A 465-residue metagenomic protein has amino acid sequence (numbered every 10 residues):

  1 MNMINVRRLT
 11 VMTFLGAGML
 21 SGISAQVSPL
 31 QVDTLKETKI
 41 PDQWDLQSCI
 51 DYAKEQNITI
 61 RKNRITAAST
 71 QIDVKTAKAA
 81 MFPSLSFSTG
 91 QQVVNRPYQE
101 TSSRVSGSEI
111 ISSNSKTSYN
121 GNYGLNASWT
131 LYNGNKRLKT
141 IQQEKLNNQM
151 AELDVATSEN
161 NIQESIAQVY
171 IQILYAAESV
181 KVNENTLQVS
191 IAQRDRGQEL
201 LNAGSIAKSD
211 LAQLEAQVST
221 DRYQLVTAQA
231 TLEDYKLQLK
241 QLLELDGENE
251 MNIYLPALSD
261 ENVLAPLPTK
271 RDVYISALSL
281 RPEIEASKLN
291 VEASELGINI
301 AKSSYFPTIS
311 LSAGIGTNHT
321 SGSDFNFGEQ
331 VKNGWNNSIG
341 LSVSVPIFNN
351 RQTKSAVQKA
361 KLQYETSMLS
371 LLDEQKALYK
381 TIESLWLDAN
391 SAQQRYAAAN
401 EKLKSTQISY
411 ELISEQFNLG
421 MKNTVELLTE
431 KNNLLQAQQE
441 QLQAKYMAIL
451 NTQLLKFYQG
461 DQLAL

Functional and structural regions predicted by a protein language model:
N2-M3, W44, S48, I72 (+4 more regions): Periplasmic alpha-helical coiled-coil/stalk elements that build and connect Gram-negative outer-membrane
M3-R8, Q26-I40, N95, L239 (+2 more regions): Acidic, low-complexity, intrinsically disordered peripheral segments
V11-S21: Bacterial N-terminal signal peptides
A25-S86, G90-R96, G247, Y254-E292 (+1 more regions): Bacterial Sec-pathway N-terminal export signals of envelope proteins
L30-P41, S88-W129, A257-P266, N299 (+2 more regions): Small/polar, glycine/serine/threonine/aspartate-rich low-complexity segments that form flexible
R61-I65, K78, T117, L131-E159 (+5 more regions): Sec/SRP-type N-terminal targeting helices
K145, K208-S219, Q358, T424-N432: Short, charged, amphipathic alpha-helical segments
T220-L245, K404-D461: Short segments within alpha-helical structural elements
